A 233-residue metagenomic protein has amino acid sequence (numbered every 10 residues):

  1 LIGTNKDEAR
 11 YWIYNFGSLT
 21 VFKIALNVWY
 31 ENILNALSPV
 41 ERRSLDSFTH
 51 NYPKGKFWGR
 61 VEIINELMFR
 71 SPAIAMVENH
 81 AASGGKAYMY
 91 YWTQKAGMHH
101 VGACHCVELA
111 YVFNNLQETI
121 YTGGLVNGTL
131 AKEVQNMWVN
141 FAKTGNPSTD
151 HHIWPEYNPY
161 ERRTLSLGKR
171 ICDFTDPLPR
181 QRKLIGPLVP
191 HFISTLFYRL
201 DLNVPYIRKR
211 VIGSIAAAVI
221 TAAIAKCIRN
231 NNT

Functional and structural regions predicted by a protein language model:
L1-G128, M137, R210-A218: Substrate-gating cap/lid region and adjacent catalytic-acid/histidine neighborhood within extracellular/lumenal
E8, L116, M137, F141-G145 (+1 more regions): Generic recognition of well-structured, leucine-rich alpha-helical segments and adjacent helix-turn regions within
I13, R43, G145, T149 (+2 more regions): Cytochrome P450
G85-Y90, T144-I153: Acidic/polar loop patches that form or flank catalytic/metal-binding clefts of enzymes that bind anionic ligands
N127-D150: Non-catalytic, well-ordered alpha-helical segments in soluble enzyme domains
S148-P177: Mature extracytoplasmic/periplasmic domains
I171-V204: Tryptophan-rich aromatic "cage" segments
L196, P205-N232: Terminal signal-anchor or tail-anchor transmembrane helices that tether membrane-associated enzymes to cellular
